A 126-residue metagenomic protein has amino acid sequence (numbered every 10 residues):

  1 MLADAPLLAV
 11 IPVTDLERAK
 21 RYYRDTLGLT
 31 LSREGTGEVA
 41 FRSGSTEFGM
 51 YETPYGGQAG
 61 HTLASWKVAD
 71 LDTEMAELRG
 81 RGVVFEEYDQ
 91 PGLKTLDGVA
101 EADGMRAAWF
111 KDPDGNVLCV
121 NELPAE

Functional and structural regions predicted by a protein language model:
M1-L2, R81-E126: Vicinal oxygen chelate
M1-R18, E47, H61-W66, C119-E126: N-terminal beta-strand motif that seeds the catalytic metal site of vicinal oxygen chelate
A3-D4, V10-F48, P54-Y55: Core segments of cupin and vicinal oxygen chelate
R21-Y22, E77, D114: Structural preference for long, well-ordered alpha-helical segments within the folded cores of structured domains
V39, T62-A64, G104-A108: Short beta-strand micro-motifs in enzyme catalytic cores
L71-E77: Short amphipathic alpha-helices within nucleic acid-binding modules
